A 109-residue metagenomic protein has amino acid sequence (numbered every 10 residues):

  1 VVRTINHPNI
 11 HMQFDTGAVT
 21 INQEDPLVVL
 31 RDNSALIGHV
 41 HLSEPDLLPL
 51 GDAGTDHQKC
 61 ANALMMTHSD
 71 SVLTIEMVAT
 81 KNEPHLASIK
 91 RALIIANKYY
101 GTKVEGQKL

Functional and structural regions predicted by a protein language model:
V1-L109: Histidine-acidic metal/acid-base catalytic patches
